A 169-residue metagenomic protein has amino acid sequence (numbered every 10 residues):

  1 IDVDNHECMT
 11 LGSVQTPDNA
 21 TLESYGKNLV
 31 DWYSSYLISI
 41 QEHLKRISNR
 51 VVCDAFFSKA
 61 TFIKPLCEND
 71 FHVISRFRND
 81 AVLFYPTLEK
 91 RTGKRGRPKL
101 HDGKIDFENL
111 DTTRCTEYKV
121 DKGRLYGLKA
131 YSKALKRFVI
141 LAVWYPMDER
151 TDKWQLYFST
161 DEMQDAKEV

Functional and structural regions predicted by a protein language model:
D4-V169: Single, function-defining residue in the core of a domain
